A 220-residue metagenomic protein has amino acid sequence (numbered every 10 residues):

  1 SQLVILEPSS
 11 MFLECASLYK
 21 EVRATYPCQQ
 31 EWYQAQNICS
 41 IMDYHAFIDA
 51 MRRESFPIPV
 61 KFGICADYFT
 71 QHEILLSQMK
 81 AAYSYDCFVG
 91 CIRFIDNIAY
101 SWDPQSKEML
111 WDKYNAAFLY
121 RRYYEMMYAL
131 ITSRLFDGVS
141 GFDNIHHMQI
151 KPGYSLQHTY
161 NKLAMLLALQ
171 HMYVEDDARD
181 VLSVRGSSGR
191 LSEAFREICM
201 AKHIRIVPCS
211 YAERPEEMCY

Functional and structural regions predicted by a protein language model:
S1, D43-M51, L75-M79, M126 (+3 more regions): A general structural detector for well-ordered alpha-helical segments in enzyme core domains, enriched
S1-Y68, M148-Q149, Y154-S155, H171 (+3 more regions): An N-terminally biased module of ancient metal coordination in phosphate/nucleic-acid-related enzymes
A16-L18, L75, S101-D103: Short aromatic-enriched loop/helix-cap "lid" or pocket-rim segments at secondary-structure transitions that line
A50-A99: Active-site gating/metal-coordination segments in enzymes
T70-L76, K151, R185-S187, E217-M218: Short, solvent-exposed polar/charged micro-motifs at secondary-structure junctions
Y83-Y85, G90-H203, A212: Domain-core and long-helix interface of multi-subunit machines
S210, C219-Y220: Histidine-acidic metal/acid-base catalytic patches
